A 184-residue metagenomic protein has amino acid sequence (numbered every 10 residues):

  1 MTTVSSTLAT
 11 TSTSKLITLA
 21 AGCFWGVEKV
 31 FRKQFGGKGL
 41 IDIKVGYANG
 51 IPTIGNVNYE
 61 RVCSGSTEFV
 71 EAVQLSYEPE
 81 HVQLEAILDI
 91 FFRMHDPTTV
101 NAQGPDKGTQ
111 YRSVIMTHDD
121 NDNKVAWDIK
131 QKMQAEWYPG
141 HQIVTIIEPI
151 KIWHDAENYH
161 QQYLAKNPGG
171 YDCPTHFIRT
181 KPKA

Functional and structural regions predicted by a protein language model:
M1-A184: Flexible coil/turn and secondary-structure edge motifs
